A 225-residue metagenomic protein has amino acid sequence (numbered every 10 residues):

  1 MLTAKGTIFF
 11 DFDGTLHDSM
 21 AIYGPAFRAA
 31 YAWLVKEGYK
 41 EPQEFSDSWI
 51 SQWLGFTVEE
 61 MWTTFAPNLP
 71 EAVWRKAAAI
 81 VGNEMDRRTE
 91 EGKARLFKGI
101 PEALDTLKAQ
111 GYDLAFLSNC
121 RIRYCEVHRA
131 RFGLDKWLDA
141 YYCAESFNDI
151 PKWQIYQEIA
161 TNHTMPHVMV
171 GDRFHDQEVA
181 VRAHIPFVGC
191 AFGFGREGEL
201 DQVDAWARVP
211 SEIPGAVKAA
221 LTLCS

Functional and structural regions predicted by a protein language model:
M1-K5, A72, D105, I122-S225: Asp-based, Mg2+/Mn2+-dependent phosphohydrolase catalytic module
L2-K98: N-terminal helical cap/lid subdomain that shapes the substrate entry/recognition surface in HAD-like hydrolases
F10, F116, M169-G171: A structural signal for the hydrophobic beta-strands that form the central parallel beta-sheet of Rossmann-like
T15, S118-C120: Conserved phosphate-coupling serine/threonine residues in phosphotransfer and NTP-handling enzymes
Y31, V35-G38, A66, G111 (+3 more regions): Glycine-centered loop/turn motif at secondary-structure junctions
R87-F116, E126, W153: Short, acidic loop-to-helix structural element flanking the phosphoryl-transfer center in phosphate-processing enzymes
